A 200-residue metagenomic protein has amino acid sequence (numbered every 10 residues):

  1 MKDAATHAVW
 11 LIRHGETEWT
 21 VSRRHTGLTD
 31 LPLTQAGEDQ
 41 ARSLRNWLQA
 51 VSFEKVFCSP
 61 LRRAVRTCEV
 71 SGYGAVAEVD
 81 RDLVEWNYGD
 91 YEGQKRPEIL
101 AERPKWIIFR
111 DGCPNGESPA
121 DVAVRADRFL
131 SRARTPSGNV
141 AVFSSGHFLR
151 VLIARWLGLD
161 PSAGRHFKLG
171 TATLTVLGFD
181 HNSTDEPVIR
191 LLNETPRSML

Functional and structural regions predicted by a protein language model:
M1-H7, D80, W86-P97, T135 (+1 more regions): Acidic, low-complexity terminal tails and accessory targeting/binding regions of phosphate-metabolizing enzymes
D3-A4, R42-R103: Phosphate-coordination/substrate-recognition cap region in phosphate-metabolizing enzymes
V9, P136-H147: Generic beta-sheet signal
V9-T67, P114-A126: Loop-to-helix element that buttresses phosphate recognition and phosphoryl-transfer chemistry
V70, V151, R155: Active-site signature of alpha/beta-hydrolase-fold catalytic machinery across serine- and Asp/Cys-nucleophile hydrolases
A101-D121, D185: Short glycine/proline- and acidic residue-enriched helix-loop micro-motifs that form flexible lids or anion-recognition
G146-R150, T173: GST superfamily/GST-like fold recognition
